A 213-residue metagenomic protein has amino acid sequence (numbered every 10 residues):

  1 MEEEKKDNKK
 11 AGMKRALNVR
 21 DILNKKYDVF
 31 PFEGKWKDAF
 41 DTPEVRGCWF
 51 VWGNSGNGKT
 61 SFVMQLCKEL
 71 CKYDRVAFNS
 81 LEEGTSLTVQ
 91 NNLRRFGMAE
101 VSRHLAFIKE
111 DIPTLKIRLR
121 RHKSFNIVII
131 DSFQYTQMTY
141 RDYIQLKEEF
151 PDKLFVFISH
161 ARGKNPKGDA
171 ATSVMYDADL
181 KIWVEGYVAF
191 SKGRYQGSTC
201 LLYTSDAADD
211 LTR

Functional and structural regions predicted by a protein language model:
E2-N24: Charged, amphipathic alpha-helical linker segments immediately N-terminal to NTP-binding catalytic cores
V29-P43: Pre-Walker A adenine-sensing motif
E44-G53, S61, Q65, K109-T199: P-loop NTPase motor core
R46-K109: Conserved P-loop
T85, Q134-Y135, D209: Short, glycine/acidic-enriched loop or turn micro-motifs at the edges of active sites
Y203-R213: Single conserved hydrophobic/aromatic residue that forms the stacking wall/gate of nucleotide- or nucleobase-binding
